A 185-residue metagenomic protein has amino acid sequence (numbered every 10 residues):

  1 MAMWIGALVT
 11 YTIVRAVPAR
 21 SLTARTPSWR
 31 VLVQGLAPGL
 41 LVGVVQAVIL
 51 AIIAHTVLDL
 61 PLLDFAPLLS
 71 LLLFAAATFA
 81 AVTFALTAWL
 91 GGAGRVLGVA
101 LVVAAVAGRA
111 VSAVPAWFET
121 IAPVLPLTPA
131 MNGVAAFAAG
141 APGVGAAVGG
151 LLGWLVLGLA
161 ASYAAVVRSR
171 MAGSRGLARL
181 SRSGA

Functional and structural regions predicted by a protein language model:
M1-A185: Membrane-spanning alpha-helical segments of multipass transporters and channels
